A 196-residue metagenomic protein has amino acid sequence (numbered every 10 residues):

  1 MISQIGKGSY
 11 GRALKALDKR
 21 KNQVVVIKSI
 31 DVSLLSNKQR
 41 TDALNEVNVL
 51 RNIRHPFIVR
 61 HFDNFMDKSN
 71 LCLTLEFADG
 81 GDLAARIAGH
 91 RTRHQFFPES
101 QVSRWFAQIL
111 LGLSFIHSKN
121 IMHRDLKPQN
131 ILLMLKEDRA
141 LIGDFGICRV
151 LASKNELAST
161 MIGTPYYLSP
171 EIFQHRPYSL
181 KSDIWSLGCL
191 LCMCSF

Functional and structural regions predicted by a protein language model:
R12: Conserved N-lobe ATP-binding subsite of Hanks-type protein kinase domains, especially the beta3 VAIK lysine
V24, S29-R54: Conserved N-lobe beta3->alphaC-helix segment of eukaryotic protein kinase catalytic domains
N64: Activation-segment/catalytic-loop signature of the eukaryotic protein kinase fold
S69-D82, R86: Conserved short submotifs of the Hanks-type protein kinase catalytic core that shape the nucleotide-binding pocket
A84-F96: AlphaC helix of the protein kinase catalytic domain
W105-F106: Activation segment signature within eukaryotic-like protein kinase domains
D183: Conserved catalytic-loop aspartate of Hanks-type protein kinases
